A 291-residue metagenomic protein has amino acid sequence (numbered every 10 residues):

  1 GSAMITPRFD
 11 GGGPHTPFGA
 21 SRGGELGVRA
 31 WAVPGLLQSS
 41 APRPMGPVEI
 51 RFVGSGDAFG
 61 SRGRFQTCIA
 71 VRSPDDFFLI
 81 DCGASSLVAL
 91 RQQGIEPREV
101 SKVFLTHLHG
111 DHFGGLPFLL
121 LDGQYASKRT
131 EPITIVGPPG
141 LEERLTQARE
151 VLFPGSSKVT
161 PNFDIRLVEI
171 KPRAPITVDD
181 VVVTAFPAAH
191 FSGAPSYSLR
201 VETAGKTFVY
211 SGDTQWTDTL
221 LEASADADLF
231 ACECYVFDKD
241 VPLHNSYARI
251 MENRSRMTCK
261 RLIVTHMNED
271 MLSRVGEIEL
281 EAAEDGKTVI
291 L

Functional and structural regions predicted by a protein language model:
A3-I5, P17, A30, L36-V209 (+2 more regions): Binuclear metal-dependent hydrolase catalytic cores
P7, G27, S40, G212 (+2 more regions): Residue-level detector of intrinsically disordered/flexible regions characterized by low predicted structural confidence
D10-G11, T16: Short hydrophobic alpha-helical segments enriched in small aliphatic residues
G11, R64, R91, E222-A223 (+1 more regions): Residue-level detector of alpha-helical segments with a strong bias toward transmembrane helices and their helix-loop
G12, R22-R29: Intrinsically disordered, glycine-rich low-complexity segments
Q215-L291: Cap/insert and terminal regions of metallo-dependent hydrolase folds
